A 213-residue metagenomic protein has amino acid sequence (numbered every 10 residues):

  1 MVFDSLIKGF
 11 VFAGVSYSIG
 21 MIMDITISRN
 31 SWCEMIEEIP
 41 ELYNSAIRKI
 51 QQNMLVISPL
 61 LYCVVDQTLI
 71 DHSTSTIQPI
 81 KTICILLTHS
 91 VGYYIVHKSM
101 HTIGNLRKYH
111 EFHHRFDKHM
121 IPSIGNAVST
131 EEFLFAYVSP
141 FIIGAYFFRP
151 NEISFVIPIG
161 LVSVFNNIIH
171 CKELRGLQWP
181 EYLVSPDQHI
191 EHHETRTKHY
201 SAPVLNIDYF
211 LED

Functional and structural regions predicted by a protein language model:
M1-P150, K198-D213: Non-catalytic, topology-defining segments of multipass membrane proteins
P150-F210: Functionally important transmembrane alpha-helices
